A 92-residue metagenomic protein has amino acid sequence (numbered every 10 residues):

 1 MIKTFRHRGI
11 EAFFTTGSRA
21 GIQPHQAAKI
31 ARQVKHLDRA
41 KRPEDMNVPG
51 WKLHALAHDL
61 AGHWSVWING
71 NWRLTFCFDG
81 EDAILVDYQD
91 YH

Functional and structural regions predicted by a protein language model:
M1-Q33: Arg/Lys-rich, positively charged N-terminal/basic patches that mediate binding to nucleic acids
I2-T4, K41, A61-I68, E81: Alpha-helical interaction segments
Q23-P49: Short, solvent-exposed, low-complexity loop/linker segments
K41-W64: A short, surface-exposed loop/turn module that caps and links secondary-structure elements
H54, W64-H92: Enriched for short, Lys/Arg-rich terminal
